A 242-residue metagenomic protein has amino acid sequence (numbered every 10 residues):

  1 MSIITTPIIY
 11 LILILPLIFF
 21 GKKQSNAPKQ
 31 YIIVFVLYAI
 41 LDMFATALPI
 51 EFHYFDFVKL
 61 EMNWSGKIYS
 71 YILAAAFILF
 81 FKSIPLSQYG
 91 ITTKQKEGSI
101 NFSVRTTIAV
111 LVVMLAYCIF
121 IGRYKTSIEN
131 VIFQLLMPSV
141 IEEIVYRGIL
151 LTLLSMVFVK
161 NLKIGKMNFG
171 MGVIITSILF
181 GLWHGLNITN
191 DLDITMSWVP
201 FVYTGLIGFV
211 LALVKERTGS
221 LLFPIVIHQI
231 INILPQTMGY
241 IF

Functional and structural regions predicted by a protein language model:
M1-I84, I233-F242: N-terminal, membrane-interfacial amphipathic/helix-forming hydrophobic leader that caps and precedes the first
S2, K23, Q30, N63 (+3 more regions): Alpha-helical protein-protein interaction elements
P7-P16, V113-F242: Transmembrane helix-loop-helix hairpins at the membrane interface of multi-pass integral membrane proteins
F19-I33, Q88-E97, F158-M167: Membrane-interface helix-boundary motifs at transmembrane edges
K29-D42, E97-L111, M171-I174: Transmembrane alpha-helical segments of multi-pass membrane proteins
E51-I68, A75-I144, M156-N161: Juxtamembrane helix-loop-helix connectors linking adjacent transmembrane helices in multi-pass membrane enzymes
